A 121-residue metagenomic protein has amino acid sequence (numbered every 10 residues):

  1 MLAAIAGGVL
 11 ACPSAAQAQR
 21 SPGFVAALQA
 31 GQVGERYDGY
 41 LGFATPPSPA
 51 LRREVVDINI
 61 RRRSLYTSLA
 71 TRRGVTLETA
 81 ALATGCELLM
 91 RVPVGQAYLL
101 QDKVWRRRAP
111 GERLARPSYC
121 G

Functional and structural regions predicted by a protein language model:
M1-L2: N-terminal export leaders
I5, L65-Y66: Generic short alpha-helical hydrophobic face used as a protein-protein interaction/packing hotspot
A6, A11-A15: N-terminal signal peptide c-region/cleavage motif recognized by signal peptidases
Q19-E35, F43-P46, A50-R53, A81-G121: Amphipathic, charged alpha-helical segments and their helix-to-coil junctions in extracytoplasmic/peripheral assemblies
Q29-G31, E35-D38, T67, T71: Short, surface-exposed polybasic-aromatic patches that bind anionic ligands, especially phosphate groups
E54, Y66-T84: Surface-exposed patches in mature extracellular/periplasmic domains of secreted proteins
